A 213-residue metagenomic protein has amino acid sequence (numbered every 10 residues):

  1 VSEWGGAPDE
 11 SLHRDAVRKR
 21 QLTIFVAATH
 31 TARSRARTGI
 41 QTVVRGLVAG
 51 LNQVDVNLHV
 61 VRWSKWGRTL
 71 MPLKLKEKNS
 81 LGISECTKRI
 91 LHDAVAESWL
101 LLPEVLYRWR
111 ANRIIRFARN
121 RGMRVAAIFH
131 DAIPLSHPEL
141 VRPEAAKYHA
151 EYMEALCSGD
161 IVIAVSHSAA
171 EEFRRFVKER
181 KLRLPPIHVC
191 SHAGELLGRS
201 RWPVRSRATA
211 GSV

Functional and structural regions predicted by a protein language model:
V1-V213: Carbohydrate transferase catalytic cores enriched for Leloir-type hexosyltransferases
